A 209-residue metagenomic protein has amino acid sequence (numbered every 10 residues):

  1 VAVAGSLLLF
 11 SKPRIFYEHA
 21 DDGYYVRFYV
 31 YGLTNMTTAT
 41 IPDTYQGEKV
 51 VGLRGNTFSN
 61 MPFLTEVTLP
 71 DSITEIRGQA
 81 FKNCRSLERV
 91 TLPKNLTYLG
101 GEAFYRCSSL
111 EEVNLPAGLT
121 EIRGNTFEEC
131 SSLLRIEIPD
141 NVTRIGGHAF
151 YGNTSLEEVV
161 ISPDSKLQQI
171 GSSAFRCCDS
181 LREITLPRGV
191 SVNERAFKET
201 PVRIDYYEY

Functional and structural regions predicted by a protein language model:
V1-K12: Gram-positive cell-envelope targeting signals
A2-A4, A20-G23, A39, A80 (+6 more regions): A sequence-composition feature that detects small, non-aromatic residues
L9-F10, V30, F58: Short, aromatic- and cysteine-enriched interfacial helices/patches that mediate contacts at lipid membranes
K12, F197-E199: Short, well-ordered coil/turn elements that cap or connect secondary structure elements
F16-G23, T34-V51, P62-E75, R85-Y98 (+5 more regions): Structural signature of tandem-repeat unit edges
Y25-Y29: Non-globular, low-complexity intrinsically disordered regions
R54-T57, R77-K82, G100-Y105, R123-E128 (+3 more regions): Consensus positions within tandem repeat domains that build extended binding/scaffold surfaces
